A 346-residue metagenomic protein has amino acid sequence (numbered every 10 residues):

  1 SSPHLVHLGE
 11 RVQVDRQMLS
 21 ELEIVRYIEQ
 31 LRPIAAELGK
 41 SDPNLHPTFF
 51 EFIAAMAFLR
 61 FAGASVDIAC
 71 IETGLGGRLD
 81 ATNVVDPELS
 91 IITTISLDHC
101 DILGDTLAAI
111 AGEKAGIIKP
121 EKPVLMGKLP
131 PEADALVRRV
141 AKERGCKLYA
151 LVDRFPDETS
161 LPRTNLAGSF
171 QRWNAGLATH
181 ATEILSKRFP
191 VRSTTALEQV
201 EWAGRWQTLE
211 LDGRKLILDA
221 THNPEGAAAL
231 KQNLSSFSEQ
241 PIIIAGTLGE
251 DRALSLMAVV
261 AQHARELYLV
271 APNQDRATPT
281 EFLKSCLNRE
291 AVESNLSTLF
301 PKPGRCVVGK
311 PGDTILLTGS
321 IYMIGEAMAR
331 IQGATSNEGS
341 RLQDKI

Functional and structural regions predicted by a protein language model:
S1-V85, P131: ATP-dependent carboxylate-amine ligase catalytic core
L5-Q30, D101-I118, V124, R138-V140 (+2 more regions): Active-site-proximal loop->helix
D67-T73, D80-I91, I95-H99, A109 (+1 more regions): Nucleotide phosphate-binding/pyrophosphate-handling subdomain across enzymes that bind or process nucleotide phosphates
G74-G145, A253-S255: Conserved catalytic-core segment of NTP-binding enzymes
G116-V124, F237-P241, H263-E266, P311: Short, surface-exposed connector motifs at secondary-structure boundaries
G127-Y149, D153, R172, K215-L218 (+1 more regions): C-terminal helical cap/extension that packs against the catalytic core of soluble nucleotide-cofactor enzymes
Q274-R276, E338-I346: Short, flexible loop segments at boundaries between secondary-structure elements
S320: Active-site-proximal loop/hinge segments that shape catalytic or ion-binding/gating pockets
